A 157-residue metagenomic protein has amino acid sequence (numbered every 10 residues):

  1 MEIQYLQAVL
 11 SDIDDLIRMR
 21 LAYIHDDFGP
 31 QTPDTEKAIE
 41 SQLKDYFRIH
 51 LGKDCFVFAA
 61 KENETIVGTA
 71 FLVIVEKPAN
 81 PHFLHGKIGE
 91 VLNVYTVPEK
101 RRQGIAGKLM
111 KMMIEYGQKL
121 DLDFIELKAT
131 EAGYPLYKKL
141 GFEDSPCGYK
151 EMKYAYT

Functional and structural regions predicted by a protein language model:
M1-D14: Conserved N-terminal entry element of GNAT/NAT acetyltransferase domains
I24-Y46: Conserved GNAT-fold acetyl-CoA-binding loop/helix
D45-A59: A short helix-loop-beta-strand connector motif used in the catalytic cores of GNAT acetyltransferases and, in some
A59, T65-I74, E90, Y95: Conserved beta-strand in the GNAT
I74-N80, L84, E126-K128, A132 (+2 more regions): Conserved catalytic-core motifs of GNAT/GCN5-like acyltransferases
K100-M112: Conserved acetyl-CoA pyrophosphate-binding loop and the N-cap/start of the following alpha-helix in GNAT-like
M110, G117-A129: Conserved GNAT acetyl-CoA-binding A-motif
